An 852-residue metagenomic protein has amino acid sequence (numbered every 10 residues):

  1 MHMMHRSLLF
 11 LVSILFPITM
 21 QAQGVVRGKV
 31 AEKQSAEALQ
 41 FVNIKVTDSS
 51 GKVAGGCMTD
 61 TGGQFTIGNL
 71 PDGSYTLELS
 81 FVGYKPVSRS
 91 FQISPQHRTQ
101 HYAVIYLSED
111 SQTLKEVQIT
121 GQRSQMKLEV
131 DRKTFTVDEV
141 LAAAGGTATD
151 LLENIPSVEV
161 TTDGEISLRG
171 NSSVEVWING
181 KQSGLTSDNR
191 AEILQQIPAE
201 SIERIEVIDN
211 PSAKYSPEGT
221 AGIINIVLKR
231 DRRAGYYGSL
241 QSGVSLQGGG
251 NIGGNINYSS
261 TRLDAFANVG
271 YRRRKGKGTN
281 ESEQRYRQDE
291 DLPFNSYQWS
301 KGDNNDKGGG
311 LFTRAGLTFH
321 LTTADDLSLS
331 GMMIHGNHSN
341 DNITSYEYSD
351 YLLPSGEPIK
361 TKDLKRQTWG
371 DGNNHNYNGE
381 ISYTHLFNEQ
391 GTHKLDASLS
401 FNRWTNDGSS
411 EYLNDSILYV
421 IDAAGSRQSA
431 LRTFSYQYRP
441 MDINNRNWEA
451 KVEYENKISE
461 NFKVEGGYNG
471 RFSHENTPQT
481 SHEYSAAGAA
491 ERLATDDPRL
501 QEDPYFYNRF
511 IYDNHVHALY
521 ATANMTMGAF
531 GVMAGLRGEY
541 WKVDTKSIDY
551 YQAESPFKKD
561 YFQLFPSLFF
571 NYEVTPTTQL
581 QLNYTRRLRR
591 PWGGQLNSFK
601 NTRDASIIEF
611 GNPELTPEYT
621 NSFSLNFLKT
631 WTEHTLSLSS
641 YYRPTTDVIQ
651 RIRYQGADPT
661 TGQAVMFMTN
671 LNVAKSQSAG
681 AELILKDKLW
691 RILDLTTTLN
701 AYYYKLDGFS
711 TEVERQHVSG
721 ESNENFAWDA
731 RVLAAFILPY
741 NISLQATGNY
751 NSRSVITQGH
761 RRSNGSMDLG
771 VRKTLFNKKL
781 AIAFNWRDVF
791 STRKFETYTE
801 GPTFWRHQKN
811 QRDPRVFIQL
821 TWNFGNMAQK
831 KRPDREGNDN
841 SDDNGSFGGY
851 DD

Functional and structural regions predicted by a protein language model:
A31-S35, V42-T47, S80-V82, T99-L141 (+3 more regions): Short, acidic, small-residue-rich periplasmic hinge/interaction motif at the N-terminus of Gram-negative outer-membrane
D48-Q64: Short, acidic Ser/Thr/Gly-rich low-complexity loop/linker segments typical of extracellular and cell-surface proteins
G68, A148, N154, K181-D209: Short acidic/polar hinge/loop motifs at secondary-structure boundaries that mediate gating or recognition
V104-Y106, A148-T149, R190-I193, V207 (+2 more regions): N-terminal periplasmic accessory domains that precede and gate Gram-negative outer-membrane beta-barrel machines
G248-T279, P293-N342, D371, H375-G379: Transmembrane beta-barrel wall of Gram-negative outer-membrane proteins
K301, N447-E449, Q501-Y507, F610-N612 (+5 more regions): Outer membrane beta-barrel strand-and-loop segments of large Gram-negative receptors, especially TonB-dependent
R314, T318-G336, D363, T368-K546 (+2 more regions): Face-selective signature of the C-terminal outer-membrane beta-barrel domain
K542-D544, P576-N621, Y642-F667, R787-G801: Surface-exposed extracellular loop regions of Gram-negative outer-membrane beta-barrel proteins, predominantly
